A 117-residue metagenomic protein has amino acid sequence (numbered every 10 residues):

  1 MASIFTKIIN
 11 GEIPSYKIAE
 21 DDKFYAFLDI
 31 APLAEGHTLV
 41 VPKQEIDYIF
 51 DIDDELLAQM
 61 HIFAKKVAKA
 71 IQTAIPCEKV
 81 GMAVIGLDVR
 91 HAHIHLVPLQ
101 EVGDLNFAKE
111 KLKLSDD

Functional and structural regions predicted by a protein language model:
M1-D117: HIT superfamily nucleotide-processing domains
